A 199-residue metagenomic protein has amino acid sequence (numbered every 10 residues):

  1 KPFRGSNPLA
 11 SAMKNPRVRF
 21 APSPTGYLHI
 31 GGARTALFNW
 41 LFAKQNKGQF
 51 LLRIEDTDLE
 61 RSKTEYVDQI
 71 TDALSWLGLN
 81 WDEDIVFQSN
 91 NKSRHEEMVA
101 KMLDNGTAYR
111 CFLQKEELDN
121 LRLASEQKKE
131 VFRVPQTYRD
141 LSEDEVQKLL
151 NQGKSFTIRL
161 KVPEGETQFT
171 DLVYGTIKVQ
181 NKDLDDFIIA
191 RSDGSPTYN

Functional and structural regions predicted by a protein language model:
K1-N7: Short, positively charged low-complexity motifs
F3, I30, N39, I54 (+6 more regions): Weak global preference for isoleucine
M13-Q127: N-terminal Rossmann-like or analogous alpha/beta NTP/dinucleotide-binding catalytic cores that position adenine
N105, Y109-N199: Active-site cores that bind ATP or allylic diphosphates and position pyrophosphate for catalysis
